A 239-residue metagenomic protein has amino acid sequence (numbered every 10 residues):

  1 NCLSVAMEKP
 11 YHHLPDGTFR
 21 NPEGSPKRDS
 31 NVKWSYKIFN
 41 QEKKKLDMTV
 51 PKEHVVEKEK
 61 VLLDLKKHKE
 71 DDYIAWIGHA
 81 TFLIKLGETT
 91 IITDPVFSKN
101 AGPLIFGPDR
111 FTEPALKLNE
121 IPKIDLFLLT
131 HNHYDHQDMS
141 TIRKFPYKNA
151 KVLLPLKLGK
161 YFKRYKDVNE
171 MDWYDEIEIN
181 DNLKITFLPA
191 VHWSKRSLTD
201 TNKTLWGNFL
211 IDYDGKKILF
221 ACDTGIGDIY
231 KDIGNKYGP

Functional and structural regions predicted by a protein language model:
N1-E120, I211-C222: Metallo-beta-lactamase
L46-D71, K151-K216: Metallo-beta-lactamase
G78-A80, H133-D135, V191-H192, T224-G227: Short beta->alpha connector loops
T81-L86, I179, D228-Y237: Short amphipathic alpha-helices and their capping/turn segments at secondary-structure boundaries
I92-D94, K123-H133, L153-L156, M171 (+1 more regions): Active-site neighborhood of phospho(di)ester-bond hydrolases with catalytic His/Asp-centered motifs
I105-L154, K236-P239: Active-site metal-binding motif and surrounding structural segment of the metallo-beta-lactamase
H136, K160-F162, D228-I229: Phosphate- and divalent-cation-binding pockets in alpha/beta enzyme and binding domains that engage nucleotide-derived
S140, S194-P239: Active-site-proximal loop/helix segments of hydrolase catalytic cores
